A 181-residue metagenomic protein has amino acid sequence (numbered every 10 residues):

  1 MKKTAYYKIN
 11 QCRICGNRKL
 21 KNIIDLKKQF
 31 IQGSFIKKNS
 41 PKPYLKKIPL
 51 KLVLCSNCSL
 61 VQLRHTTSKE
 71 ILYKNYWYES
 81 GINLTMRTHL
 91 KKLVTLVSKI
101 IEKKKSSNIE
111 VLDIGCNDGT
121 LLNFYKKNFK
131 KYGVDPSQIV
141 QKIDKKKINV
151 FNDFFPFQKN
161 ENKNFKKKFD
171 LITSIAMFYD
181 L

Functional and structural regions predicted by a protein language model:
M1-T85: N-terminal juxtadomain amphipathic helix that follows a signal peptide/anchor or precedes a small N-terminal auxiliary
T85-S107: Conserved alpha-helix/loop element of class I SAM-dependent methyltransferases that forms part of the SAM/SAH-binding
S106-N117: Conserved class I S-adenosyl-L-methionine
D118-N128: Conserved SAM-binding loop of SAM-dependent methyltransferases across substrates and taxa, primarily the Class I
K130-D135: Conserved SAM-binding motif I beta-strand of class I
S137-I139: Conserved SAM/SAH-binding beta-strand->alpha-helix loop
K146-N160: Conserved SAM-binding strand-loop segment of SAM-dependent methyltransferases
T173: A conserved beta-strand element that flanks and buttresses the S-adenosyl-L-methionine
